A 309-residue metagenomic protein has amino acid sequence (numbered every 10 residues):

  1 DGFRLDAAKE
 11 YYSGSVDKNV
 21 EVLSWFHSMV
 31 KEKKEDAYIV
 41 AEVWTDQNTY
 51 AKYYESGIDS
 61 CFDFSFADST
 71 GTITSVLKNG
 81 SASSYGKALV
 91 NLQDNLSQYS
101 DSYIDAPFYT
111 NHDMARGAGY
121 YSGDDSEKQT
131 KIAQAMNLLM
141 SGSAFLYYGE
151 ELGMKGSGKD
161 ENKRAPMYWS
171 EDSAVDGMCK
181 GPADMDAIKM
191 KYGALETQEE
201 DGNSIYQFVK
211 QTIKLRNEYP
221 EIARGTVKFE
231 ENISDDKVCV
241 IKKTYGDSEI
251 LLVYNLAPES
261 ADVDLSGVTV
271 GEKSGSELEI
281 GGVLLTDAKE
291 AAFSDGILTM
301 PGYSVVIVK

Functional and structural regions predicted by a protein language model:
D1-Y11, W25-S141: Alpha-amylase-like alpha-glycosidases and glucanotransferases acting on alpha-linked glucans and related
S15-D17, T49-F64, K155-D172: Aromatic- and acidic-residue-enriched segments that line the glycan-binding/catalytic groove of carbohydrate-active
D17-V22, F26: Extracytoplasmic, non-cytosolic globular domains
K33-K34, Y38, T45, V90-N91 (+4 more regions): Loop/helix patches that line or flank the sugar-binding groove of alpha-linked glycan CAZymes
A37, S276, G302-S304: Surface-exposed loop/turn positions
L256-E272: Surface-exposed beta-strand/loop patches in extracellular or lumenal glycoproteins
G267-D287: Solvent-exposed beta-hairpin/edge-strand motifs
A292-K309: C-terminal beta-strand-rich structural cap/linker in extracellular carbohydrate-active enzymes
